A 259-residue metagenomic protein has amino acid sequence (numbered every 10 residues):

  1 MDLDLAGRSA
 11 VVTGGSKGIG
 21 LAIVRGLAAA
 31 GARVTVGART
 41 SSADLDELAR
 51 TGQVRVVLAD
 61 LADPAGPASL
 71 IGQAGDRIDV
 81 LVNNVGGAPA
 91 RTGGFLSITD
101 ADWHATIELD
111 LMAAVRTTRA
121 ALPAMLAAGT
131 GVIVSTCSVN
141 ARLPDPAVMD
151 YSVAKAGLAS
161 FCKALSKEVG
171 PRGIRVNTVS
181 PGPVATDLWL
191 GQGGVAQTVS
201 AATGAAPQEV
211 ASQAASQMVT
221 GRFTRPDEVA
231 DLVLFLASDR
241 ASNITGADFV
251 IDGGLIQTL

Functional and structural regions predicted by a protein language model:
S9, S16-K17: Conserved glycine-rich cofactor-binding loop
R91-F95, T99-I107, V199, A214: Substrate-binding pocket helix/loop in short-chain dehydrogenase/reductase
T92, L143, R222, V233-L234 (+1 more regions): Short C-terminal tail/terminal secondary-structure segment of NAD(P)H-dependent dehydrogenase/reductase domains
T118, A154, C162: Active-site helix of classical SDR
P123, K167-E168, S242: Alpha-helical segment proximal to the catalytic Tyr-Lys
S138: Residue(s) in the substrate-gating loop at a strand-loop-helix junction that position the organic substrate next
G170, R175, I244-G246: Short, small/polar-rich loop/turn modules that mediate ligand/substrate recognition or access, typified
